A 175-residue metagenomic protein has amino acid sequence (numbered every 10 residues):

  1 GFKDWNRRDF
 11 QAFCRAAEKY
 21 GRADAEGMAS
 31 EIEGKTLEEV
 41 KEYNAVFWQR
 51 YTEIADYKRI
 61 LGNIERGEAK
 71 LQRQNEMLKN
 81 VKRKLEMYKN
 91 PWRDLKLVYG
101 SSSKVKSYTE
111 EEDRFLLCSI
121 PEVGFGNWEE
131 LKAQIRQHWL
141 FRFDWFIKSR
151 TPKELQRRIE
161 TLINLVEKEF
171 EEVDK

Functional and structural regions predicted by a protein language model:
G1-R114, N127-K175: Eukaryotic low-complexity, charged/polar intrinsically disordered regions that act as protein-interaction modules
C118-S119: Short, hydrophobic/amphipathic alpha-helical patches that form generic packing surfaces within helical domains
E122-F125: Hydrophobic transmembrane alpha-helices of multi-pass solute transporters/permeases
